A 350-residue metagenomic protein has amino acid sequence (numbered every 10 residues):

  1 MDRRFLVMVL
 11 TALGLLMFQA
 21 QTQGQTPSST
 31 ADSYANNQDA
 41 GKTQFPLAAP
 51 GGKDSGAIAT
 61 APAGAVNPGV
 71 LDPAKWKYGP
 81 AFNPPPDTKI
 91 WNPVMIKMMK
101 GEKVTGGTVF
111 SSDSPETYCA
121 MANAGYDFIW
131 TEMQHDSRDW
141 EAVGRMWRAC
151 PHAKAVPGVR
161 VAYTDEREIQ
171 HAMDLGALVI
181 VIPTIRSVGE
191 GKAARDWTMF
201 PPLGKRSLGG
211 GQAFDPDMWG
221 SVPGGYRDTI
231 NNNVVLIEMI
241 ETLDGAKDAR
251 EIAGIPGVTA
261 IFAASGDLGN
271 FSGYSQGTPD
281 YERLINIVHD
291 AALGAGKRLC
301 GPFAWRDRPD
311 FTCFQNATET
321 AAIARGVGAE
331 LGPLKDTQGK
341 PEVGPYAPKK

Functional and structural regions predicted by a protein language model:
M8-F18: Bacterial N-terminal signal peptides
F45, A61-T108, G220-N232: N-terminal amphipathic alpha-helix/helix-capping segment at the start of soluble metabolic enzymes
K100-P115, G158-A162, V234-K247: Active-site mouth loops of central-metabolism enzymes
G107, E132, I180, A194 (+3 more regions): Conserved, mostly hydrophobic/aromatic
W140-E166, Q170, T198-G204, N231 (+1 more regions): Alpha-helix-loop-beta-strand connector modules within alpha/beta enzyme cores
M146, V188-G204, Y274, T320-G344: C-terminal helical cap(s) of enzyme catalytic domains, especially alpha/beta-barrels
R167, V179-I255: Conserved anion-binding
V179-E190, I261-F271, T312-L331: Glycine-rich phosphate-binding active-site loops on the catalytic face of alpha/beta enzymes
